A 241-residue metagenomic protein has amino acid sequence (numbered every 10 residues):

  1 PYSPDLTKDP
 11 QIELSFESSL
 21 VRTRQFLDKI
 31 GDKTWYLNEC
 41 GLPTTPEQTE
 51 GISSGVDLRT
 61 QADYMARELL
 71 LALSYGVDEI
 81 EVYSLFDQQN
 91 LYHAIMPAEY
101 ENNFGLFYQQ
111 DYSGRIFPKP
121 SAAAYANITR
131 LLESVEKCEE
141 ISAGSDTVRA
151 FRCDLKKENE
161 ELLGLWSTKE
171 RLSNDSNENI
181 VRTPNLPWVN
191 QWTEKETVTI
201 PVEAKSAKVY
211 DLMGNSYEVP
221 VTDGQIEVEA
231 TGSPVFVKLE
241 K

Functional and structural regions predicted by a protein language model:
P1-L69, Y75: Noncatalytic carbohydrate-binding groove/subsite architecture in carbohydrate-active enzymes
Y2-P4, L42-P43, D87-Q88, T168-R171: Short, solvent-exposed loop/turn segments at secondary-structure junctions
T7-L14, Q48-L58, H93-I95, G114 (+1 more regions): Short, flexible/disordered intra-domain loops and linkers
Y36, E81-S84, G164-S167: Short beta-strand segments
L42, Q48-A126, E140-G144: Aromatic/acidic polysaccharide-binding cleft in carbohydrate-active enzymes
S142-E203: Carbohydrate-binding surface patches
S206-D211: Change to "...patches in solvent-exposed regions of secreted, membrane-anchored, or virion-exposed structural
Y217-K241: C-terminal beta-strand-rich structural cap/linker in extracellular carbohydrate-active enzymes
